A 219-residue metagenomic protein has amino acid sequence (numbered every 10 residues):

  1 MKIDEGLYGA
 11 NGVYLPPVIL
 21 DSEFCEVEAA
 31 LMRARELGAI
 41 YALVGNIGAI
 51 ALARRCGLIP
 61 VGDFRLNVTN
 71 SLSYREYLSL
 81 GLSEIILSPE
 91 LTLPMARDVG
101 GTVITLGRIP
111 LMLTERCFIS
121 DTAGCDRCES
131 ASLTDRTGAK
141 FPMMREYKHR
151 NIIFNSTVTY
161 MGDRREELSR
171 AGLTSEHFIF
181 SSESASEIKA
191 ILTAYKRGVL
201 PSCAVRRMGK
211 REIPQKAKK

Functional and structural regions predicted by a protein language model:
M1-E76, L80-K219: Active-site pocket-lining/capping segments in soluble small-molecule metabolic enzymes
